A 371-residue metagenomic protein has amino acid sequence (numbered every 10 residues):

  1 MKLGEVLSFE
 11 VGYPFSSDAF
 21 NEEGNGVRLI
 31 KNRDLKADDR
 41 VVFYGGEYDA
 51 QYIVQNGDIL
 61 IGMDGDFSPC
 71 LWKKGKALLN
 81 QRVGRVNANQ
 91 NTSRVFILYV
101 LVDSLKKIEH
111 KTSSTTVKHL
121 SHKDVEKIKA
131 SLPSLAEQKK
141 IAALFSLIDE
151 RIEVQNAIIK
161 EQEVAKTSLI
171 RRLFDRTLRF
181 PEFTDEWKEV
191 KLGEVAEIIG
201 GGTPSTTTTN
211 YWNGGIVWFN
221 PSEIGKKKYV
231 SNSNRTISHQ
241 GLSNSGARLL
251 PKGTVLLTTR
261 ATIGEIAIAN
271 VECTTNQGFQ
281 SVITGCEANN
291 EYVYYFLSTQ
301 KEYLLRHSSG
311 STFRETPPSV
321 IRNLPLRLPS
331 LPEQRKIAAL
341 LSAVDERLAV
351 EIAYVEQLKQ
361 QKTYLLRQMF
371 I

Functional and structural regions predicted by a protein language model:
M1, L147-E150, V154-K191, A353-I371: Short amphipathic coiled-coil heptad-repeat segments
M1-G4, R33, Q81, K123 (+6 more regions): Structural detector for helix-capping/boundary residues
M1-Y13, K127, S131-L135, P181-G202 (+2 more regions): Non-catalytic DNA-recognition/assembly elements of restriction-modification systems
G4-D18, G26-N56, G193-T207, S222-K252 (+1 more regions): Sequence-specific dsDNA recognition surfaces
K31, Y48-V102, N220-S222, Y229 (+2 more regions): A short beta-sheet element
A77-G84, V102, S113-A136, T259-T262 (+2 more regions): A short glycine-rich beta-alpha junction/loop motif
F96-S114, Y292-Y303, S308-G310: Glycine- and charge-enriched low-complexity intrinsically disordered segments
I141-I152, F180, I337-L348, F370: Hydrophobic structural patches
